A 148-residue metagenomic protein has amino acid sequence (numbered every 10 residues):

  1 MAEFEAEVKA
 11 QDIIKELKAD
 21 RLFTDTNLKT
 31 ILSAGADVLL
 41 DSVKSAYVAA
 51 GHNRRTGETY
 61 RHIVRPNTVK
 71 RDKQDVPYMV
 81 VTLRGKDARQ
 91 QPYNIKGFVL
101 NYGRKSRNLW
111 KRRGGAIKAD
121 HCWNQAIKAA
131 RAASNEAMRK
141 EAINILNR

Functional and structural regions predicted by a protein language model:
M1-M79, Y102-R148: Short, Lys/Arg-rich flexible segments
D72-N101: Mid-chain, well-packed structural core segment of small domains
